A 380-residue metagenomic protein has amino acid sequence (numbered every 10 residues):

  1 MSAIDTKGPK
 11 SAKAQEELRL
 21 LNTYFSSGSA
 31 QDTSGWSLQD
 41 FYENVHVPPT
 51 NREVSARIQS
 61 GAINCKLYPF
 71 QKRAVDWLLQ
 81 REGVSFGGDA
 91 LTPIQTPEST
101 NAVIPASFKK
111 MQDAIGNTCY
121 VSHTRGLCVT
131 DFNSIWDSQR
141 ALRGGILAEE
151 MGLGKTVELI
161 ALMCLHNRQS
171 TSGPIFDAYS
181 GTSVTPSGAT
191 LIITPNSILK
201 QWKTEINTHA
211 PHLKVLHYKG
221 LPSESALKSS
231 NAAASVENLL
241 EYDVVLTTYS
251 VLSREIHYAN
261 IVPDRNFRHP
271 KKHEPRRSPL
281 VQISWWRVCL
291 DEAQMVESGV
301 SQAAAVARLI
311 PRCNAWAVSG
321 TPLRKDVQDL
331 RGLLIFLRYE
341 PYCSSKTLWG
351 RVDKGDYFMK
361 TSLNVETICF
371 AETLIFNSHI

Functional and structural regions predicted by a protein language model:
M1-D76, E82, F86-G87, N231-A234 (+1 more regions): Charged, low-complexity intrinsically disordered regions
V47-A148, L221, A234: N-terminal flanking helix/linker immediately upstream of nucleotide/cofactor-binding cores
V47-Q59, Q139-G145, G181-P186, L309-R312 (+1 more regions): Surface-exposed beta-strand-to-loop junctions that form interaction patches on eukaryotic regulatory domains
G87-Q139, Q169-S187, A259-S278, G350 (+1 more regions): Intrinsically disordered, low-complexity domain-flanking/linker segments in eukaryotic proteins, enriched
D113, N133-I146, L153, V157-W202 (+1 more regions): Conserved SF1/SF2 helicase motif Ia
M151-G152, S250-V251, Q294-E297, P322: Catalytic acidic motif of RecA-like/P-loop NTPases
N167-L290, E297-S298, K354, F358: SF2 helicase/translocase NTPase motor core, specifically the RecA-like lobe 1 inter-motif segment between Walker
R287, A304-I380: Conserved P-loop NTPase motor "coupling/switch" region that bridges the ATPase
